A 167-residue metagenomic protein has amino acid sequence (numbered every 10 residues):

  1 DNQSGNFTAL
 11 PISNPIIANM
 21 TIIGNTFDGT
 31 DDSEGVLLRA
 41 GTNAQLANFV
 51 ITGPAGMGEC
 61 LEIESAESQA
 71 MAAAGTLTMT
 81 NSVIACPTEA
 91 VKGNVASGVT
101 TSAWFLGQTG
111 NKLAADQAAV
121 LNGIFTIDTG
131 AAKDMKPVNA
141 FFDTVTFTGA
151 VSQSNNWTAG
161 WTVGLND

Functional and structural regions predicted by a protein language model:
D1-D167: Extracellular beta-rich repeat passengers
